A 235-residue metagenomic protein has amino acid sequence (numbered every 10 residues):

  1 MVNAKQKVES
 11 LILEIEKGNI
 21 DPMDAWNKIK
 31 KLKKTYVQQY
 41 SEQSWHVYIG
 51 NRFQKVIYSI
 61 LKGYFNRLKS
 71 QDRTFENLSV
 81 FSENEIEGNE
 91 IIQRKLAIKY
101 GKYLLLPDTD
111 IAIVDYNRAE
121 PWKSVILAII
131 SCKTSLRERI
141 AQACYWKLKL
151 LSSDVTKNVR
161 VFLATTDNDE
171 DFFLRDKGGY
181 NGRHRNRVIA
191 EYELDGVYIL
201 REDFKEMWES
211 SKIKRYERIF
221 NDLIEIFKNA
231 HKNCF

Functional and structural regions predicted by a protein language model:
M1, Q6-K28, Q38, E42 (+4 more regions): C-terminal tail/extension regions appended to the core domain(s) of diverse proteins
K34-G101: Acidic-basic catalytic patches of nuclease active cores, encompassing PD-(D/E)XK and other metal-cofactor nuclease
K62-Q71, D115-W122, S153: Secondary-structure boundary elements
L96-I98, Y103-Y116: Active-site-proximal segments of catalytic enzyme domains that coordinate small-molecule cofactors or metal ions
I111-I113, L127-C132, A143: Conserved catalytic cores of phosphodiester-cleaving nucleases, focusing on short active-site segments
E120-K123, Y145-T156, G182-R183, R187-I189: Short, surface-exposed basic-aromatic patches at helix termini and helix-loop junctions that form
P121-K123, K133-W146, F172-D176: Active-site-adjacent loop/helix micro-motif of nuclease/hydrolase catalytic cores
K123-I126, I130-R137, L150-D154, V159-N168: Long alpha-helical, hydrophobic tracts
